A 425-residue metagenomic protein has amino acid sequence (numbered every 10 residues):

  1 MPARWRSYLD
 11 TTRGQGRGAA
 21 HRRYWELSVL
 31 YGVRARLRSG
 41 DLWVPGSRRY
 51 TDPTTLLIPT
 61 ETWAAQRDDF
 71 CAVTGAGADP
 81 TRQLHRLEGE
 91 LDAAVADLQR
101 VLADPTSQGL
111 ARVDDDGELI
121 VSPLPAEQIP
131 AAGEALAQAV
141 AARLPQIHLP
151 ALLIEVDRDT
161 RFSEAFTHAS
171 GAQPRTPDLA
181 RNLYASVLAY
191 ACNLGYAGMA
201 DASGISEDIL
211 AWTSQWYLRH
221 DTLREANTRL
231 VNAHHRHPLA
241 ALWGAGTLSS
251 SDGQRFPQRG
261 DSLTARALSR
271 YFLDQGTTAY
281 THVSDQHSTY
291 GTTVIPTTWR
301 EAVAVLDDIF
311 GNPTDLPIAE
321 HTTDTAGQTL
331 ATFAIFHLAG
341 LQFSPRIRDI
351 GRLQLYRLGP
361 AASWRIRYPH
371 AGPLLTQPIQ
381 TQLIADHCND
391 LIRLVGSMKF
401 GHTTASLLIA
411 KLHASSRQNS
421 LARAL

Functional and structural regions predicted by a protein language model:
M1, L144, H148-D157, R161 (+4 more regions): Polybasic low-complexity intrinsically disordered regions
M1-T81, H85-G89: Long amphipathic alpha-helical coiled-coil/heptad-repeat bundle
H21-S28, I58-E61, G75-G89, A93 (+6 more regions): Alpha-helix boundary/N-cap detector
G89, A93-A202: Structured, charged N-terminal subsegments at the starts of enzyme catalytic cores and at intra-chain domain/subunit
F162-A169, N193, L223, G260 (+2 more regions): Intrinsically disordered or highly flexible coil/loop and linker segments, enriched in small and charged/polar residues
D201-P238, S269-Q382: Catalytic or ion-translocation cores adjacent to nucleophile or general acid/base/metal-coordination motifs in diverse
D252-Q254, A326-Q328, G351-L353, L408-S416: A glycine-rich phosphate-binding loop feature that marks nucleotide/adenosyl-phosphate handling sites
N389-L425: Charge-patterned, long linear interaction tracts outside catalytic cores
